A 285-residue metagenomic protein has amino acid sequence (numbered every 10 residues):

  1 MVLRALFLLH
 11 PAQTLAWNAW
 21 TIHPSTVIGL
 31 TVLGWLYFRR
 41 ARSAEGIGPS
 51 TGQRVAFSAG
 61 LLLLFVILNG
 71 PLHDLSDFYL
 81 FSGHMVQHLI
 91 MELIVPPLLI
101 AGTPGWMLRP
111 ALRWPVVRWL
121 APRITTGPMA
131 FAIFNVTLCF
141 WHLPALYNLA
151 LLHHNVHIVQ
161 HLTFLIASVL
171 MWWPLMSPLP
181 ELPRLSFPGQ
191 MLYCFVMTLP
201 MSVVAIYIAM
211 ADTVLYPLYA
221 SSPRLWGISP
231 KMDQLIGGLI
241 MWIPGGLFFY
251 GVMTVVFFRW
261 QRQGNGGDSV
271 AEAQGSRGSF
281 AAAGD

Functional and structural regions predicted by a protein language model:
M1-D285: Alpha-helical membrane segments of multi-pass proteins
